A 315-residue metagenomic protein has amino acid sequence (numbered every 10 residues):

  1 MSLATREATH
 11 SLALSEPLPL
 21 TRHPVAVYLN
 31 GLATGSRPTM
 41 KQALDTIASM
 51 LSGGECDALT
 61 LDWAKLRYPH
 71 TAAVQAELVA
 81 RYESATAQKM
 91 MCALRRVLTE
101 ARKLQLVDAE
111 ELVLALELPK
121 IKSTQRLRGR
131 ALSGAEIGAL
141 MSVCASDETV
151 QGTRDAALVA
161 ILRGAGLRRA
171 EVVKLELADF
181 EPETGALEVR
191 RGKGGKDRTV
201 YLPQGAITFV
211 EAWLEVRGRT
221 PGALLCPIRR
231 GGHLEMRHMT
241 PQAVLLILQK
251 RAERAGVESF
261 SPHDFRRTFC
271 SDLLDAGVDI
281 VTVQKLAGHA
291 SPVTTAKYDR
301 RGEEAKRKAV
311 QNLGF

Functional and structural regions predicted by a protein language model:
M1-F315: Conserved catalytic core of the tyrosine transesterase superfamily
